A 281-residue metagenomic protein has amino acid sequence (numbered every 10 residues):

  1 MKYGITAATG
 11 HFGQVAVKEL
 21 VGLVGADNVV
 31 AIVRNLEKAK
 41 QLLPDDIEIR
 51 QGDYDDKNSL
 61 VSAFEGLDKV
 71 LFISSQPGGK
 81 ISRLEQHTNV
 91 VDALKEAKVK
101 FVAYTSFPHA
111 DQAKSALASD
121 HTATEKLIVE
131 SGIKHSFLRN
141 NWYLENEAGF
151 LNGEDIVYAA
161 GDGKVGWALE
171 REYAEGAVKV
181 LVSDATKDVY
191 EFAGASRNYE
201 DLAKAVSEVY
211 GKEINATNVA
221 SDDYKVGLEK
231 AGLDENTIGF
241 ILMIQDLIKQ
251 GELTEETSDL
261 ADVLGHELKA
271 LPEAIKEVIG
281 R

Functional and structural regions predicted by a protein language model:
K2-N28, I32-K38, D55-N58, E65 (+7 more regions): Oxidoreductase cofactor-interface core, primarily capturing Rossmann-like NAD(P)-dependent enzymes
H11, D222-R281: A hydrophobic C-terminal alpha-helical subdomain
I32, R50, L71-I73: Short, conserved beta-strand segments within well-ordered enzyme catalytic domains that often line or immediately flank
L43-D56: Rossmann-fold cofactor-recognition segment
D46, L67, E154, V180 (+5 more regions): Alpha-helix boundary/capping residues
D46, V157-A160, F240, E255: Short, functionally important structural connectors and interaction interfaces within domains
F64, D68-L71, A103: N-terminal Rossmann-like NAD(P) cofactor-binding module of classical short-chain dehydrogenase/reductase
N89: Membrane/wall-proximal cationic-aromatic binding patches
